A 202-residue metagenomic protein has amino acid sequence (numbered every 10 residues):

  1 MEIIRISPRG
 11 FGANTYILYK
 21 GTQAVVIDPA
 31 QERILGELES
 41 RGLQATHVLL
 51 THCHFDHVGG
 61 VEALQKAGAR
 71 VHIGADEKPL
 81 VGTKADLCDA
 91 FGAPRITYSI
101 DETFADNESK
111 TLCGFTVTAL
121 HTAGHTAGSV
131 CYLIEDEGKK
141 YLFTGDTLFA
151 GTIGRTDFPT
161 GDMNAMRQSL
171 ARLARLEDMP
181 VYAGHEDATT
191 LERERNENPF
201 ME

Functional and structural regions predicted by a protein language model:
M1-R41, C131-G145: Conserved beta-strand hairpin/beta-sheet module of binuclear metal-dependent hydrolase folds, prominently
E2, Q44, R70, E102 (+2 more regions): Conserved beta-strand segments of alpha/beta enzyme cores
I6-P8, S99-D101, H121-H125: Short Gly/Pro-enriched turn/cap motifs at secondary-structure boundaries
I6-S7, L18, D106-G114: Short acidic-hydrophobic surface loop/beta-edge motif
R9-G12, G21, G82-I100, A105 (+3 more regions): Active-site-proximal loop/helix segment associated with metal-binding centers of metalloenzymes
A24, L87, T116-H121, T126-E202: Metallo-beta-lactamase
Q31-T111: Active-site HxH/HxHxD metal-binding segment of metal-dependent hydrolases
